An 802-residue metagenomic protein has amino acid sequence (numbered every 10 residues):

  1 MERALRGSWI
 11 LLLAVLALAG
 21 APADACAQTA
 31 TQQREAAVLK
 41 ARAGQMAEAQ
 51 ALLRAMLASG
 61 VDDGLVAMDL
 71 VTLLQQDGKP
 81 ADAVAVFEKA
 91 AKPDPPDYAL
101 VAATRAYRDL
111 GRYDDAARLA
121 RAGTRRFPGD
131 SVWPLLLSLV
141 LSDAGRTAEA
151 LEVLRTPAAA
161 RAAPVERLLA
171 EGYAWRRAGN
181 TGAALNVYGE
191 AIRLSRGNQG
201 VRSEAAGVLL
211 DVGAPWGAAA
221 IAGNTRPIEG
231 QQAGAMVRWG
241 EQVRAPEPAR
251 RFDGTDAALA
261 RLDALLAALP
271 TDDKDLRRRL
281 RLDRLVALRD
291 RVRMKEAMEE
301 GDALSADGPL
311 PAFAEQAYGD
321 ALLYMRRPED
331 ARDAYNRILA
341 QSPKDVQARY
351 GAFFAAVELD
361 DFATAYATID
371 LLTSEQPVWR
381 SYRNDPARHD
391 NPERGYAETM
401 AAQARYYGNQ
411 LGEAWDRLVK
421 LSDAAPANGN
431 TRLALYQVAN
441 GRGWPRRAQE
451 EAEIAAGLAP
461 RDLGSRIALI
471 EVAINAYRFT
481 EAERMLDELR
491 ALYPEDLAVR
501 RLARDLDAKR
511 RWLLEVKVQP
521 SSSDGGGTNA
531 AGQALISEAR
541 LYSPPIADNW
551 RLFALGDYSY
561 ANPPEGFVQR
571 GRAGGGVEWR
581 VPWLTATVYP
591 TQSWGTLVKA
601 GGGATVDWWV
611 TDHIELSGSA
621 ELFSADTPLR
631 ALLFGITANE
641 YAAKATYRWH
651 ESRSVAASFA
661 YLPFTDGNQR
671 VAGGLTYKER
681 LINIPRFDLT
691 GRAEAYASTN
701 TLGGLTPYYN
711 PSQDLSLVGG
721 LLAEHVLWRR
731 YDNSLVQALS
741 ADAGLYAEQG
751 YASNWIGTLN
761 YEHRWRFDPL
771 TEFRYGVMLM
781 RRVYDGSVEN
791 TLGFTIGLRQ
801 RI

Functional and structural regions predicted by a protein language model:
M1-L11: Bacterial N-terminal signal peptides that target proteins for export
W9-G20: Bacterial N-terminal signal peptides
L18-A23, W608: Short hydrophobic alpha-helical membrane-anchoring segments
P22-D69, Q76, A85, G230-A233 (+1 more regions): N-terminal leader/linker segments that initiate helical-solenoid repeat arrays
T29, T72, V101-A102, R118 (+5 more regions): Gram-negative and organellar
A47, G78-A85, S523-A530: Inter-helical turn/loop elements of alpha-helical hairpins
G64-R105, D109-G111: Mid-chain, structured segments of secreted extracytoplasmic proteins
